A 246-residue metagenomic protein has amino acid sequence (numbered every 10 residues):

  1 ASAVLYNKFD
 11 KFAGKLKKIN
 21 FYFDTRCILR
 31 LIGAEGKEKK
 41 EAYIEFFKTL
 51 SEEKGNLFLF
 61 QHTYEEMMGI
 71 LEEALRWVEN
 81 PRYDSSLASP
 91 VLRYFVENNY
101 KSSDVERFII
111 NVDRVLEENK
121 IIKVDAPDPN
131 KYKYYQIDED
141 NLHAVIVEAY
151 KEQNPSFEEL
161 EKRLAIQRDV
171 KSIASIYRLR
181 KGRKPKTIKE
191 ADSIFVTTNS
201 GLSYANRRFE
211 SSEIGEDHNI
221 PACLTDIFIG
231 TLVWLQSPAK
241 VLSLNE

Functional and structural regions predicted by a protein language model:
A1-S193, G201-E246: Active-site-proximal, substrate-binding regions of enzyme catalytic domains and RNA-binding/basic surfaces
